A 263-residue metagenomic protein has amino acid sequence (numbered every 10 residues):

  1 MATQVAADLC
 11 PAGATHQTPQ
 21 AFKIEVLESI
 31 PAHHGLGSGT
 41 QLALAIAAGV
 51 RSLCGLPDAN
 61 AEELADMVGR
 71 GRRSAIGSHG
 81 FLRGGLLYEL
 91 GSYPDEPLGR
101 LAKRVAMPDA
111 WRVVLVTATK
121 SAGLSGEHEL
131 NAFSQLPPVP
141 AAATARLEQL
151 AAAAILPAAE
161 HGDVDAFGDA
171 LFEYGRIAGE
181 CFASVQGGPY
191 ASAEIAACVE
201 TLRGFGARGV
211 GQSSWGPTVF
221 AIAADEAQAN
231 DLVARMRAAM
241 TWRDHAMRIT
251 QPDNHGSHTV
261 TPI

Functional and structural regions predicted by a protein language model:
M1-S38, A48-A61, R72, P252-H255 (+1 more regions): ATP-binding N-lobe of GHMP and related small-molecule kinases
Q20, A110-R112, W215-P217: Residues at beta-strand starts and edge strands
F22-I24, V210, M247: Generic structural signal for residues in well-ordered beta-strands
I24-V26, V116-A118, V219: A structural signal for short, well-ordered beta-strand segments
A59-R208, I222-I263: ATP-dependent small-molecule kinase catalytic core of the GHMP/sugar-kinase superfamily and closely related
G188, S213-F220: Small/polar glycine-rich anion-binding or flexible loop at a beta-alpha turn
